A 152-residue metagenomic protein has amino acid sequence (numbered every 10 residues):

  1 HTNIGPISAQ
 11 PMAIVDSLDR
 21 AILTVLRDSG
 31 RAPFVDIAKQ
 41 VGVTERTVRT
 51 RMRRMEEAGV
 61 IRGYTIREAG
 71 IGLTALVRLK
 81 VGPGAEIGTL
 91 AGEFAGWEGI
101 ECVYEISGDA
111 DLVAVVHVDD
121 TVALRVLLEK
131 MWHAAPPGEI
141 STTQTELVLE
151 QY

Functional and structural regions predicted by a protein language model:
H1-Y152: A compositional/biophysical signature of low hydrophobicity enriched in polar/charged and small residues
